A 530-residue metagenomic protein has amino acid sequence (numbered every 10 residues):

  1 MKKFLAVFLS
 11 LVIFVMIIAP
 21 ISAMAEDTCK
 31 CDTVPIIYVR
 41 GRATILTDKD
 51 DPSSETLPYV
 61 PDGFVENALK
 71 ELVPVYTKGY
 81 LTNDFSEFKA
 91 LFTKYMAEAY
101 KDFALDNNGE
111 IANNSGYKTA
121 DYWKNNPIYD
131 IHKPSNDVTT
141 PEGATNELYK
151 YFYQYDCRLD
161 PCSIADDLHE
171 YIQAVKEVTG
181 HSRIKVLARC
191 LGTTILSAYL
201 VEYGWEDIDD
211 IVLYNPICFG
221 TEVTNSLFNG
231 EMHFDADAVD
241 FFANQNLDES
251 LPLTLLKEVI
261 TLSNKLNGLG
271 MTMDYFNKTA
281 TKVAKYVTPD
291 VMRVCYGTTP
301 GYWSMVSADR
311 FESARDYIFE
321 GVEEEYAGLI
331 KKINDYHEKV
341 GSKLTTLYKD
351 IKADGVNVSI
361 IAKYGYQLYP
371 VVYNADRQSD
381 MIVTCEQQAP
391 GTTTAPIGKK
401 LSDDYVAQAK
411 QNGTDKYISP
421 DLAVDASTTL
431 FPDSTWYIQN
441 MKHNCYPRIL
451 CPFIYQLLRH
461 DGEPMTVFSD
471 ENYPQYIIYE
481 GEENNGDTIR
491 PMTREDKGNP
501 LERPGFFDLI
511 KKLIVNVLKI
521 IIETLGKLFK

Functional and structural regions predicted by a protein language model:
M1-A6: Positively charged n-region of N-terminal signal peptides that target proteins for export
L9-I17: Hydrophobic core
I17-C29: Sec-dependent signal peptide cleavage junction
E26-L187, T193-Q245, Q367, S379-D380 (+2 more regions): N-terminal non-catalytic accessory region
L148-C162, A284-A375, K399: Alpha/beta-hydrolase fold catalytic core
E222-S226, G230-K278: Long, internal scaffold/assembly segments composed of regular secondary structure
V259-I330, Q378, N499-K530: Membrane- and interface-active hydrophobic/amphipathic segments that mediate membrane binding, fusion, translocation
